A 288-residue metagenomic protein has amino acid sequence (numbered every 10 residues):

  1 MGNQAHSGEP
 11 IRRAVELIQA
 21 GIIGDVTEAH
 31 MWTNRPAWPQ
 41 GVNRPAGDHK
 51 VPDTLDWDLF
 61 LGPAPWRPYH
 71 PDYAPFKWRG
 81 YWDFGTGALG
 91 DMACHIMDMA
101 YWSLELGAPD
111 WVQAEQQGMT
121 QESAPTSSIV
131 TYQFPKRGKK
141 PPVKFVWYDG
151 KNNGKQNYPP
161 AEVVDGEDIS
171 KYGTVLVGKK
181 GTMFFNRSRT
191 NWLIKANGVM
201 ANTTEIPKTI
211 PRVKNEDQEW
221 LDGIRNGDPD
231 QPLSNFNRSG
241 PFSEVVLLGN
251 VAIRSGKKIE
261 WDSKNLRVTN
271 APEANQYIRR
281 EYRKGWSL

Functional and structural regions predicted by a protein language model:
M1-S7, G21: Beta-strand-loop-alpha-helix segment that lines the small-molecule cofactor/substrate pocket of alpha/beta enzymes
G8-E16: Glycine-/Pro-rich loop/turn segments that contact NAD(P) or position catalytic residues in Rossmann-like domains
R12-R13, D25, H30-R35, P39-T86 (+3 more regions): Contiguous beta-strand/loop segments that form the cofactor/metal-binding neighborhood of enzyme cores
